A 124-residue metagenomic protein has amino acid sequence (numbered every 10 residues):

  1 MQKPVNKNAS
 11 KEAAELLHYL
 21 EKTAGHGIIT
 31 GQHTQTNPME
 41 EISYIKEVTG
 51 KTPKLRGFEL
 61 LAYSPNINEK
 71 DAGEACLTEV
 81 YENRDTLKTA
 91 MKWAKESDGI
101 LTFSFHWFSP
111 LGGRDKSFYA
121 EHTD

Functional and structural regions predicted by a protein language model:
M1-Y81: N-terminal module-boundary/linker segments of secreted carbohydrate-active enzymes
L61, N66-D124: Substrate-binding cleft of extracellular glycoside hydrolase catalytic domains
